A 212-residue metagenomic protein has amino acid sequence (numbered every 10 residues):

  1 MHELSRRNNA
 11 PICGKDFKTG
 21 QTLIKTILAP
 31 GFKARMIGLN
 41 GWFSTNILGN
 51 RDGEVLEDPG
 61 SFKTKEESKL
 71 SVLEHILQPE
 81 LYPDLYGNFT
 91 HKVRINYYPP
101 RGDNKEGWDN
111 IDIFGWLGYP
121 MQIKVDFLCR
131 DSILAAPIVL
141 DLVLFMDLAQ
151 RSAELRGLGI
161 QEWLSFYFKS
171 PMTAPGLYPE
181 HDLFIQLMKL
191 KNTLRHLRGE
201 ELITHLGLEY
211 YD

Functional and structural regions predicted by a protein language model:
M1-A10: Rossmann-fold NAD(P)-binding glycine/threonine-rich loop
L4, T26, P30, I138-D141 (+1 more regions): Alpha-helical scaffold segments in soluble metabolic enzymes
R6-R7, R35, R51, R94 (+5 more regions): Arginine residue identity/basic-tract feature
A10-K92: Conserved anion/nucleotide-ligand pocket segment
G14, G20, G31, G38-G41 (+12 more regions): Residue-identity detector for glycine
S61, K65-E154: C-terminal and late-domain segments of enzyme folds
F114-D212: C-terminal active-site/capping subdomain that shapes the small-molecule cofactor and substrate pocket of enzyme
